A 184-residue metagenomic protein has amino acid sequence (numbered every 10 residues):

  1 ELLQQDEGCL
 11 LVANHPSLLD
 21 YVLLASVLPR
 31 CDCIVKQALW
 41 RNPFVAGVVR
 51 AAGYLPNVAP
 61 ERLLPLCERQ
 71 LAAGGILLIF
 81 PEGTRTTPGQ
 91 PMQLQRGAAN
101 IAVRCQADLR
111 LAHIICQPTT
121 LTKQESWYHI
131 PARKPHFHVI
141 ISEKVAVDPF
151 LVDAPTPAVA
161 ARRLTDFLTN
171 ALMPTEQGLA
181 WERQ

Functional and structural regions predicted by a protein language model:
E1, N57-E61, L121-Q124: Short gly/ser/thr-rich secondary-structure transition/capping motifs
L2-Q4, E68-A72: Short amphipathic alpha-helix with an adjacent loop that forms part of the alpha/beta core around
Q4, Q117, P149-F150, A154-Q184: Membrane-interfacial terminal anchoring regions of lipid-handling membrane enzymes
Q5-A59: Catalytic core of membrane glycerolipid acyltransferases/transacylases, capturing the structured, soluble-facing
H15-S17, E82-T86: Short glycine-rich anion-binding loops that position phosphate/pyrophosphate groups of nucleotides and phosphorylated
F44-A46, A72-I76, T87-P155: A cross-family acyltransferase "interaction/gating" segment
R62-C67: Short acidic active-site motifs
